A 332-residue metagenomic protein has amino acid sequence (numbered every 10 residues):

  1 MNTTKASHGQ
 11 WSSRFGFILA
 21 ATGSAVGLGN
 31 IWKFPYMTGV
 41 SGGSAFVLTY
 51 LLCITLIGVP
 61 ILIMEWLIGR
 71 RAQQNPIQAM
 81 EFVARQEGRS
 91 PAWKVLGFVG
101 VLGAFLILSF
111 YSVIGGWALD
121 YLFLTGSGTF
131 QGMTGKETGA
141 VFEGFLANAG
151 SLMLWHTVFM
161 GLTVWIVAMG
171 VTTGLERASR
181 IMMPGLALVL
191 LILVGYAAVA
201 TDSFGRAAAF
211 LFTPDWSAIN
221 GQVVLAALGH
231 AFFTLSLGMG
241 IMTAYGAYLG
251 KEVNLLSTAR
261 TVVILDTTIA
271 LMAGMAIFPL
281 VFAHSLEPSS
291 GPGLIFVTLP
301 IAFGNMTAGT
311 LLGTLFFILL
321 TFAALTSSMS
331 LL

Functional and structural regions predicted by a protein language model:
M1-W32, I61-W66, R70-F98, G250-N254: Membrane-interface "cap" regions at the ends of multi-pass membrane proteins
N2-S7, W11, E176, R180-M329: Membrane-embedded translocation segments of transport machinery
K5-H8, M37-S41, R71-L102, S112-A168 (+3 more regions): Inter-helical loop and helix-membrane interface segments of multi-pass membrane transporters/permeases
F15, F98, T134-V141, T310-T321: Alpha-helical transmembrane segments of multi-pass membrane proteins
G16, G43-L51, P91-S109, E176-L186 (+1 more regions): Alpha-helical transmembrane segments and their helix-start/interface "positive-inside/aromatic belt" motifs in integral
G16-C53, T243-G246, L256-R260, I264-T267 (+1 more regions): Transmembrane helix-boundary motif of multi-pass solute transporters/channels
G29, T49, I54-W66, P76-Q78 (+2 more regions): Central hydrophobic cores of alpha-helical transmembrane segments in multi-pass inner-membrane proteins across all
Y50-P60, G100-G126, W155-M169, P184-A197 (+2 more regions): Hydrophobic core segments of alpha-helical transmembrane domains in multi-pass membrane transport and ion-translocation
